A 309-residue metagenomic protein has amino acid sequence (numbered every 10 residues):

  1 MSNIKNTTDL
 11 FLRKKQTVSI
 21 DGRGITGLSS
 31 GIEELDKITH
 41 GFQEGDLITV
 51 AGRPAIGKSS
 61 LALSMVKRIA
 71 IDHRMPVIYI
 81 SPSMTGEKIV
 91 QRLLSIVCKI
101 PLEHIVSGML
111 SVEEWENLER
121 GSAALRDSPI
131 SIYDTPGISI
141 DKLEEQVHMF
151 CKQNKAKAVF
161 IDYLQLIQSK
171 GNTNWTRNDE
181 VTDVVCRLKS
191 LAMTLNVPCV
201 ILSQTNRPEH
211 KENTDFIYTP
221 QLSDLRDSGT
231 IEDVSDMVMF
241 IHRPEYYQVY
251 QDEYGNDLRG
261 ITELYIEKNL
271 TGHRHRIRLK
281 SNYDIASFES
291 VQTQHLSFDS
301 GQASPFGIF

Functional and structural regions predicted by a protein language model:
S2-I100, R120, G307-F309: The Walker A/P-loop phosphate-binding site
K37, R68-K155, S169, I277-L279: Cytosolic-facing regulatory segments adjacent to core modules
G57, Q168, Y246-Y247: Short glycine-rich, flexible loops that bind phosphorylated cofactors or substrates
P76, N196-P198: Proline-centered loop/turn at the N-terminus of a beta-strand
S83-M84, I201-N206, L270: A short beta-strand-to-loop transition that corresponds to the Sensor-1 phosphate-sensing loop of AAA+ P-loop ATPases
I140-A156, T173-W175, D183-L195, R207-F309: C-terminal regions of RecA-like/P-loop NTPase motor modules
L164: Conserved Walker B
